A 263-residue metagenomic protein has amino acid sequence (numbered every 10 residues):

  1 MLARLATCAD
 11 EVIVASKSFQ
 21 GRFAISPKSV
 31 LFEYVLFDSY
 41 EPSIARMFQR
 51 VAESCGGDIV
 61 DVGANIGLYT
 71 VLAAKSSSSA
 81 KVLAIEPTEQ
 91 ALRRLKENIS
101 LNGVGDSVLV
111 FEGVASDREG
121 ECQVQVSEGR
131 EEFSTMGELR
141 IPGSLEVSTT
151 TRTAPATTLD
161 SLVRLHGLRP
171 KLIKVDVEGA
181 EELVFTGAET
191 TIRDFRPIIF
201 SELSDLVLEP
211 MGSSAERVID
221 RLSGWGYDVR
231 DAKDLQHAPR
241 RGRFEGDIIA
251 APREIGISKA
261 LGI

Functional and structural regions predicted by a protein language model:
M1-S107, E146, H166, D228-A232 (+2 more regions): S-adenosyl-L-methionine
F37-D58, S107, E121-Q123, G137-F195 (+1 more regions): Short internal loop-to-helix segment that lines adenine-nucleotide cofactor pockets
A64-I66, E89, A115-D117, V177-G179 (+1 more regions): Short, glycine/acidic-enriched loop or turn micro-motifs at the edges of active sites
L68-V71, R93, G120, E182-T186: Short N-terminal helix/helix-N-cap motif within the alpha/beta-hydrolase-1
S79-A84, T158-I263: Conserved acidic-Pro-Pro-aromatic motif
P87-T88, E131-G137, L206-V207: Conserved short loop/turn motifs at secondary-structure junctions
L92, K96-F133: Core alpha/beta nucleotide-donor-binding catalytic domains of modification enzymes
G129-M136, I219-S223: A polyampholytic, Gly/Pro-enriched intrinsically disordered region
